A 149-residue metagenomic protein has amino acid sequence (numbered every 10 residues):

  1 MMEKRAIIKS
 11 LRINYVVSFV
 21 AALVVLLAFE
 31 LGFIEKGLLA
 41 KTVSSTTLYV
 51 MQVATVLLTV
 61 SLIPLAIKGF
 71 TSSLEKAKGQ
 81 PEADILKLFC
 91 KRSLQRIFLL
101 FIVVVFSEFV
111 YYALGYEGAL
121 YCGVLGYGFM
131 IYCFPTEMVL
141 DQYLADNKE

Functional and structural regions predicted by a protein language model:
M1-V24, P81-A83, K148: Cytosolic-side membrane-entry/anchor segment at the start of a transmembrane helix
A22-F33, A66-I67, I131: Alpha-helical transmembrane segments of multi-pass membrane proteins
F33-S45: Membrane-interface helix termini and inter-helical loops of multi-pass transporters
S45-L62: Alpha-helical transmembrane segments
I63-K87: Membrane-helix interface/capping segments
I85-R96: Short, amphipathic, aromatic/basic-enriched membrane-interface segments that mark the entry/exit of transmembrane
L100-C122: Alpha-helical transmembrane segments and their membrane-interface junctions in multi-pass membrane proteins
C122-E149: Alpha-helical transmembrane segments and their immediate juxtamembrane interface regions
